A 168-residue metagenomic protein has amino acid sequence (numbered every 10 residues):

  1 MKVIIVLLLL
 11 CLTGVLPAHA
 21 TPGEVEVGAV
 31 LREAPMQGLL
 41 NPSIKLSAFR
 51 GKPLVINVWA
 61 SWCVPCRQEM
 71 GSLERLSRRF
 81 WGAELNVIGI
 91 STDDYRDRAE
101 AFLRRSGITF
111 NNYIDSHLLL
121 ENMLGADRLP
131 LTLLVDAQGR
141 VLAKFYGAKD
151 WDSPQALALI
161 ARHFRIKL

Functional and structural regions predicted by a protein language model:
I5-G14: Bacterial N-terminal signal peptides
H19-L46: N-terminal "domain-start" segment that seeds a small globular fold
A34, I44, F49, V58-W59 (+3 more regions): Conserved hydrophobic/aromatic "anchor" residues that stabilize well-ordered secondary structure elements
K52-L54, W59-W62, R128: Short pre-active-site segment immediately N-terminal to redox-active cysteine/selenocysteine motifs in thiol-based
N57, G89, L133-L134: Hydrophobic beta-strand core positions in alpha/beta domains
V58-R75: Conserved redox-active cysteine motifs that mediate thiol-disulfide chemistry, especially di-cysteine Cys-X(1-2)-Cys
R78-H117, L129: Conserved segment of the thioredoxin-like fold in thiol-based oxidoreductases
A101-I108, D115-A161: Thiol/disulfide oxidoreductase modules built on the thioredoxin-like
